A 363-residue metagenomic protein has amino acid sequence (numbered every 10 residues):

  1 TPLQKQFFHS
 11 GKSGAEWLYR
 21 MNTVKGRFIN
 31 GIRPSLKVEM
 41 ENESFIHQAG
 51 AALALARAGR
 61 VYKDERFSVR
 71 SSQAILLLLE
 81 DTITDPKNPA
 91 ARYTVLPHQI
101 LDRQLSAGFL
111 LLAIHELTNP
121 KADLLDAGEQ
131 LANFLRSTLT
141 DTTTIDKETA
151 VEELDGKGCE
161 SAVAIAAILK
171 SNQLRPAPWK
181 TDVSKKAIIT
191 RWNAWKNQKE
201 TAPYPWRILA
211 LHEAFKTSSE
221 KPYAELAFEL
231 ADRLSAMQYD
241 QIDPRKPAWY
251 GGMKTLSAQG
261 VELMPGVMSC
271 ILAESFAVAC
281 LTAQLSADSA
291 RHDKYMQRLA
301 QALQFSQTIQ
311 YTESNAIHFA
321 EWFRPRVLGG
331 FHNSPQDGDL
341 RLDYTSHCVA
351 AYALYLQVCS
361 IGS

Functional and structural regions predicted by a protein language model:
T1-I46, E65-Q73, L77, D81-A90 (+5 more regions): Low-complexity, Ser/Thr/Pro/Gly-enriched N-terminal "stalk/linker" regions
T1-K5, A49-E65, G108-D123, V163-A177 (+4 more regions): Well-ordered alpha-helical scaffold segments within catalytic/enzyme domains
L3, R33-A49, A90-A107, D146-S161 (+4 more regions): Solvent-exposed loop and edge beta-strand segments that line ligand/cofactor-binding and catalytic clefts
L18, L55, L78, L135 (+4 more regions): Buried hydrophobic core positions in alpha-solenoid tandem helical repeats
N22, Y62, T82, L139-T142 (+9 more regions): Alpha-helical junction/boundary sensor with strong preference for TPR arrays
V24-R27, G31-S35, A49, L105 (+3 more regions): Catalytic cores of extracellular degradative/oxidative enzymes
M40-E43, T84, A236-M268, L272-A273 (+1 more regions): CBM-like carbohydrate-recognition segments
V69-S72, D126-E129, P178-K186, A224-E229 (+1 more regions): Short sequence/structural elements of tandem HEAT/ARM alpha-solenoid repeats
